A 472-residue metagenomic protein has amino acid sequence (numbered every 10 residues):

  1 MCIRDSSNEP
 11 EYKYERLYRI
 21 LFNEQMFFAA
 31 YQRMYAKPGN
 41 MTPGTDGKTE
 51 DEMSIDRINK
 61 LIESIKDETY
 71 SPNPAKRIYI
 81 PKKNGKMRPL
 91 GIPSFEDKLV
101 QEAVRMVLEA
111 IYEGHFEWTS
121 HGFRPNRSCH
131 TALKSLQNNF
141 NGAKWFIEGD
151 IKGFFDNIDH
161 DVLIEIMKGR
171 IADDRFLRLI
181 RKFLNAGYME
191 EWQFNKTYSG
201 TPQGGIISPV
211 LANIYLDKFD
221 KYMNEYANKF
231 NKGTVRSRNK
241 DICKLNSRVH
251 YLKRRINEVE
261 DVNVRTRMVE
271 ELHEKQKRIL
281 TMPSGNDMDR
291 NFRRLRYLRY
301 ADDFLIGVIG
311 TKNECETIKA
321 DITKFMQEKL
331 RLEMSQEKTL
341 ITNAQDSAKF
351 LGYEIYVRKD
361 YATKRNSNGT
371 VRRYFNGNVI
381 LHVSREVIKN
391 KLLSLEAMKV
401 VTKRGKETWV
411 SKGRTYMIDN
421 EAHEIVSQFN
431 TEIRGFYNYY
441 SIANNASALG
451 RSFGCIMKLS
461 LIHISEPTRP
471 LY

Functional and structural regions predicted by a protein language model:
M1-S465, R469: Non-catalytic terminal/accessory segments
